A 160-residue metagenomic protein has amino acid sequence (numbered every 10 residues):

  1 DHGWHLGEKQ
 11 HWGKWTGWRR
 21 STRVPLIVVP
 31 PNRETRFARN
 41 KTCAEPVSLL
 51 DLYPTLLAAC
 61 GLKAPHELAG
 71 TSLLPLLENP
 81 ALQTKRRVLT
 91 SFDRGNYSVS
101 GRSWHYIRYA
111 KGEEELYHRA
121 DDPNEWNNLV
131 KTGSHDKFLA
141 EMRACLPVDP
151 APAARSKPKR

Functional and structural regions predicted by a protein language model:
H2-A38, S48: Histidine-centered active-site microenvironments of extracellular/periplasmic hydrolases and transferases
W4-E8, K14-W15, T35, L76 (+3 more regions): Short catalytic/ligand-binding loop motif for oxyanion handling, primarily in non-cytosolic enzymes, centered on
T16-R20, T90-K131: C-terminal, low-complexity/hydrophilic appendages and adjacent surface loops of extracellular/periplasmic anionic
P25, V29-P31, L146-A153: A short, conserved beta-to-alpha structural element at the edge of catalytic cores that scaffolds binding
L26-V28, V88, H105: Structural recognition of the beta-strand scaffold that forms the well-ordered cores of secreted hydrolase catalytic
P30-E34, G61-K63, N79-A81, R102-W104 (+2 more regions): Short loop segments at secondary-structure junctions
A38-V99, K137-E141, K157-R160: Polar, surface-exposed loop/tail segments that function as active-site lids or cofactor/substrate-recognition elements
